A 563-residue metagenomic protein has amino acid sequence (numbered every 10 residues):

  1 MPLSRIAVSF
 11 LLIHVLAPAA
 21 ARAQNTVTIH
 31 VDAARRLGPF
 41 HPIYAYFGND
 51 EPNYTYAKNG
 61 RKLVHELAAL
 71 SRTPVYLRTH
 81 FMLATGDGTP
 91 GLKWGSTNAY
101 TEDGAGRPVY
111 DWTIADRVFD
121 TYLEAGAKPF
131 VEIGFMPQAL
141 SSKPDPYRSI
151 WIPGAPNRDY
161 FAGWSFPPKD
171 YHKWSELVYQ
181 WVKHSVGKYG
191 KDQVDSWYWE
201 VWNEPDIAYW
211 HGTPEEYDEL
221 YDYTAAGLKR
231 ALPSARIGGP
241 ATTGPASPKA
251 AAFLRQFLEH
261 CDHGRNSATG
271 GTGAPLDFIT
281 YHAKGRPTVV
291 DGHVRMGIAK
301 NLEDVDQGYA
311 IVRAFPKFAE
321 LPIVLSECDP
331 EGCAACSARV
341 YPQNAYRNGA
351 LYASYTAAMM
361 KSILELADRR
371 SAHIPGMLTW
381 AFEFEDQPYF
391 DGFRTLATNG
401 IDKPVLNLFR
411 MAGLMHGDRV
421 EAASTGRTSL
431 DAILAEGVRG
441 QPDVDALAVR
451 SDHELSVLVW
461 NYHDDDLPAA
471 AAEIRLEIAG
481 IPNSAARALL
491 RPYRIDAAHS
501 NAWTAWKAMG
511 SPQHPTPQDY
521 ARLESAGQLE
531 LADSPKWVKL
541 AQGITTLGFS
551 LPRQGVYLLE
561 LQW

Functional and structural regions predicted by a protein language model:
M1-S4: N-terminal secretory signal peptides that target proteins for export/translocation
A7-A17: Bacterial N-terminal signal peptides
A21-Y198, P214-P245, G270-P275, A314-A319 (+5 more regions): Non-catalytic accessory regions flanking glycosidase/transglycosidase catalytic cores in CAZymes
M136-Q138, W202-I207, T242-S247, E327-A334 (+1 more regions): Short, internal active-site loops enriched in acidic
I150-G154, K249-H263, C336-A353, Y389-G400: Short, electropositive alpha-helical surface patch
V178, D195-W197, V201-N203, A235 (+5 more regions): Aromatic- and acid-rich polysaccharide-binding/catalytic face of secreted or lumenal carbohydrate-active enzymes
W202, D206, P214-Y221, A246-Q256: Conserved N-terminal glycine/acidic-rich loop preference
K284-R339, M359-S362, L366-M377, L414: Glycoside hydrolase catalytic-domain groove-lining segments
